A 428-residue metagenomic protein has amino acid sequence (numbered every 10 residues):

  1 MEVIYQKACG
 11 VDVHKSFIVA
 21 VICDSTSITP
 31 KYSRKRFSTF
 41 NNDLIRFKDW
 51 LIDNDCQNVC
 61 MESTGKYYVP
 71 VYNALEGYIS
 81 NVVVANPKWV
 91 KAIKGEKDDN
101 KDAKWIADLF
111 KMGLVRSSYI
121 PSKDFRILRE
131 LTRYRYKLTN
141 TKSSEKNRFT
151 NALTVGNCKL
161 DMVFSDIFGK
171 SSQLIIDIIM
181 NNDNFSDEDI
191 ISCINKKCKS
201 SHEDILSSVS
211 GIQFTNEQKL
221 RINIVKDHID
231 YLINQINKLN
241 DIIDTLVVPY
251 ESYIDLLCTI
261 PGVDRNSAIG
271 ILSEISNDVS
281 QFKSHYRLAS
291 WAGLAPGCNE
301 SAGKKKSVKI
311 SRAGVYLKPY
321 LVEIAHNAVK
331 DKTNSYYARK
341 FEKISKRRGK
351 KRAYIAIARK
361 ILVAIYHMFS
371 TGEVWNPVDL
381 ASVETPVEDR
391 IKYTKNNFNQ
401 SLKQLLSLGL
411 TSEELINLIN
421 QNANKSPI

Functional and structural regions predicted by a protein language model:
M1-I428: A detector of single, family-specific signature residues that are central to catalytic or substrate-handling motifs
